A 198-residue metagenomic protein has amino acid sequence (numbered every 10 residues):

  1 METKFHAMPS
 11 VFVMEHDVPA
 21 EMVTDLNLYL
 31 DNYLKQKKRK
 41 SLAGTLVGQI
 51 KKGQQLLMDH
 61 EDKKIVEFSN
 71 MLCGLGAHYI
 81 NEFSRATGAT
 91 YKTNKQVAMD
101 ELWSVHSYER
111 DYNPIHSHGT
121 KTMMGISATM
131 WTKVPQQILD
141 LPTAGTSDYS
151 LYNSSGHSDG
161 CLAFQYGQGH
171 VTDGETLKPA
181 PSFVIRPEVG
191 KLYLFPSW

Functional and structural regions predicted by a protein language model:
M1-N94, R110-P114, G156-S158: Non-heme Fe(II)/2-oxoglutarate
P9-V11, M99, M123-G125: A general secondary-structure signal for short beta-strands and their flanking turns/coil in non-transmembrane regions
A86-A98, D140-T146: Short acidic alpha-helical/loop segments enriched in Asp/Glu that coordinate divalent cations
V97-H106: A short glycine-rich, His/Asp/Glu-containing loop-to-beta-strand
V105-L194: Catalytic core of non-heme Fe(II) oxygenases with the double-stranded beta-helix
